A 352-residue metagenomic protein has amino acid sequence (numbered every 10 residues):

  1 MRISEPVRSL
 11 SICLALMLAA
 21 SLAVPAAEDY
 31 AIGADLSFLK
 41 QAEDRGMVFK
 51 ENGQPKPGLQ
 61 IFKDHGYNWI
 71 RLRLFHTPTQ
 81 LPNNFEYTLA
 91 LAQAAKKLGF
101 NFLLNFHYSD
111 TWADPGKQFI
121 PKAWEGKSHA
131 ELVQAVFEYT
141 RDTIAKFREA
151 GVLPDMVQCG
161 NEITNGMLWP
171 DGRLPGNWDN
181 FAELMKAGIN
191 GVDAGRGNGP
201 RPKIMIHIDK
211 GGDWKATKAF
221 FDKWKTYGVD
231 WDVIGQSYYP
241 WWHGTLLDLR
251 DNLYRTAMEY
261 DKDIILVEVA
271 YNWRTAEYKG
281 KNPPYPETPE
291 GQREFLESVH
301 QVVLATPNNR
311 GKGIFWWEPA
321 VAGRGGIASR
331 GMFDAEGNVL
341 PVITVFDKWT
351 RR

Functional and structural regions predicted by a protein language model:
M1-I12: Bacterial N-terminal signal peptides that target proteins for export
S11-S21: Bacterial N-terminal signal peptides
A27-G58: Boundary/entry segment of secreted carbohydrate-active catalytic domains
I32-A34, I70-L72, F102-F106, D155-C159 (+4 more regions): Hydrophobic faces of well-ordered beta-strands that scaffold small-molecule active sites in alpha/beta enzyme cores
S37-L39, F75-T77, H107-T111, C159-T164 (+4 more regions): Active-site beta-loop-alpha junctions enriched in small/polar residues
D44-M47, W112, D251-T256, D261 (+2 more regions): Aromatic-rich peripheral "rim/lid" segments of glycoside hydrolase catalytic domains that contact and position glycan
P55-A113, P121-A123, N177-P202, R250-E259: Aromatic-lined substrate-binding rim segments of carbohydrate-active enzymes
N84-E86, D114-W231, G244-L253, K281-E294 (+1 more regions): Active-site cleft segment of glycoside hydrolase catalytic domains centered on the general acid/base Glu
